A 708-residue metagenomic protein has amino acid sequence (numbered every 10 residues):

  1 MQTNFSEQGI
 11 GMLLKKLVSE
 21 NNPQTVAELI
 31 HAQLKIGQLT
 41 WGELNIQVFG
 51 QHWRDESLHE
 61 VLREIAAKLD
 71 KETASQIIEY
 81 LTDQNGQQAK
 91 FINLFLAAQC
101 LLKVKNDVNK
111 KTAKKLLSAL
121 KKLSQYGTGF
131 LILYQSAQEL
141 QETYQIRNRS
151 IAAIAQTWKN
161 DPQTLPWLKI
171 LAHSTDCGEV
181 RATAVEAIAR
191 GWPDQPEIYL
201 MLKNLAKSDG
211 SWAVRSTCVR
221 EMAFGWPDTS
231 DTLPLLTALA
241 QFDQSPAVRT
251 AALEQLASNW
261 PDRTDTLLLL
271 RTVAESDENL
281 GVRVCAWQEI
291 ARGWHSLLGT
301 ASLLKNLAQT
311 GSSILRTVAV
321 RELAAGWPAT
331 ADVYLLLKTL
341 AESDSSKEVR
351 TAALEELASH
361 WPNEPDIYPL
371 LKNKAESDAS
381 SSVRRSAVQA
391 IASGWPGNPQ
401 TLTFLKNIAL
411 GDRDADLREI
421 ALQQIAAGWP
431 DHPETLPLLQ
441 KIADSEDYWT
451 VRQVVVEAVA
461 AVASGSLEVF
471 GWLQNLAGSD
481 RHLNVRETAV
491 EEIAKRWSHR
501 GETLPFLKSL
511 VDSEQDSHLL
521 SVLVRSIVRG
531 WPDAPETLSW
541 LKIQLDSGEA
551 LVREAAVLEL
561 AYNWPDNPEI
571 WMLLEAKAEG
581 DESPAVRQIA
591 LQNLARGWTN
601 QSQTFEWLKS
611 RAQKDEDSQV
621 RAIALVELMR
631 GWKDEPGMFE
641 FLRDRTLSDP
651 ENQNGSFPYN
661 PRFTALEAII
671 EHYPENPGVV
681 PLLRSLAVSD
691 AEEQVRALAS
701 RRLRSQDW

Functional and structural regions predicted by a protein language model:
Q2-Q163, W167-I170: Hydrophobic repeat-domain scaffold segments
G9-L13, L39-Q47, E72-Y80, D107-L123 (+18 more regions): Amphipathic alpha-helical scaffolding segments comprising HEAT/armadillo-like alpha-solenoid repeats
K16, L29-Q33, K68, Y80 (+11 more regions): Short acidic/histidine-centered micro-motifs embedded in hydrophobic/aromatic stretches that mark compact functional
Q51, E60-K68, F95-N106, Y134-K159 (+16 more regions): Structural detector for internal amphipathic alpha-helices that build alpha-solenoid repeat scaffolds
A66-A67, G86, L102, Q125 (+33 more regions): Alpha-solenoid HEAT/Armadillo repeat architecture
T143, D176-C177, G210-S211, Q244-S245 (+13 more regions): Short inter-helical turns and helix N-cap capping residues of alpha-solenoid HEAT/ARM repeat scaffolds
K169, K203, G210, Q244-A247 (+13 more regions): Homotypic signalosome interaction modules of apoptosis and innate immunity
A238-Q241, A252, C285, R292 (+13 more regions): Intrinsic low-complexity/disordered segments
